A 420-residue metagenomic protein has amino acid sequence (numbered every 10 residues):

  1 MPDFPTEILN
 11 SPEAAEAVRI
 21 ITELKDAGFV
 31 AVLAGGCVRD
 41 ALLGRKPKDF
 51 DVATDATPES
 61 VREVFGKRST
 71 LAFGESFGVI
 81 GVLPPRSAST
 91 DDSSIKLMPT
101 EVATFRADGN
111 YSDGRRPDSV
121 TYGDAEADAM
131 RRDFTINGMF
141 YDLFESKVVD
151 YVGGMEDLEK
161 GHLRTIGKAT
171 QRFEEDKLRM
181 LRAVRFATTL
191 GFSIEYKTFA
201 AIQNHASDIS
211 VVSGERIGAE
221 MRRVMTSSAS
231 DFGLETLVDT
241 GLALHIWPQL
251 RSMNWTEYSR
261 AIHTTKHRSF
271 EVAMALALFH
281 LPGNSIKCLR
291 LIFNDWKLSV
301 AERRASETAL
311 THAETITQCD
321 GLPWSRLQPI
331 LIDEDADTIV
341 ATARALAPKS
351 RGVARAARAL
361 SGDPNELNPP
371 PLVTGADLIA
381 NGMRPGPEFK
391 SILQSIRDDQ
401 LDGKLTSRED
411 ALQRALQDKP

Functional and structural regions predicted by a protein language model:
M1-P420: Catalytic cores of the polymerase beta-like nucleotidyltransferase superfamily and closely associated nucleotide
